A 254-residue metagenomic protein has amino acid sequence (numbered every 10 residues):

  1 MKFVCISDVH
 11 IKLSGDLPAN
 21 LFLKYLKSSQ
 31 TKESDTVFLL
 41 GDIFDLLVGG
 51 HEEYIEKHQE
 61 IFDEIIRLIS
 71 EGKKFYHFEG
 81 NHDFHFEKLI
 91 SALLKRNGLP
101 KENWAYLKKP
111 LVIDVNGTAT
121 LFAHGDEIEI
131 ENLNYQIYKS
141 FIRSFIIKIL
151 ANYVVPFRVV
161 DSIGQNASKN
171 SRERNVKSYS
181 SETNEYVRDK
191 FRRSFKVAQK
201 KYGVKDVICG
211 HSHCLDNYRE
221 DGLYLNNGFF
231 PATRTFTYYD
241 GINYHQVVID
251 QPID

Functional and structural regions predicted by a protein language model:
M1-V4, V112-L121, R219-L223: Beta-strand-turn-beta hairpins that frame and shape the catalytic cleft of phosphate-ester-processing enzymes
K2, I6, I11-V115: Core catalytic region of metal-dependent phosphoesterases/phosphodiesterases, especially metallo-beta-lactamase-like
I11, D45, D83, I128 (+3 more regions): Surface-exposed, flexible loop/turn segments at secondary-structure boundaries
D16, E131-N134, D254: A short, polar/proline- and glycine-enriched secondary-structure boundary/capping micro-motif
E56-K73, S162-N166, N170-V204: N-terminal short leaders/motifs
K95-E102, L121, D126, I130-I142 (+2 more regions): Conserved beta-sheet core of the metallophosphoesterase superfamily
G125-K190: Active-site-proximal loop/helix segment associated with metal-binding centers of metalloenzymes
V247-D254: Short, solvent-exposed aromatic-acidic interface loops
